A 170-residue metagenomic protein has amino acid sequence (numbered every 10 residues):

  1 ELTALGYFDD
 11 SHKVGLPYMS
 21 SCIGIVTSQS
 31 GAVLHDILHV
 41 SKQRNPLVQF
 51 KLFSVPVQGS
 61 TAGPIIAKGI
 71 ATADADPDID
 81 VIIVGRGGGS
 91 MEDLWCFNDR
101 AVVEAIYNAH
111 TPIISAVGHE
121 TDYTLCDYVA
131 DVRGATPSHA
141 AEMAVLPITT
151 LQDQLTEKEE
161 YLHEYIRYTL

Functional and structural regions predicted by a protein language model:
E1-G15: Extended, charged alpha/beta regions that create polyanion-binding interfaces
S20-L170: Short glycine/threonine-rich loop/turn motifs
